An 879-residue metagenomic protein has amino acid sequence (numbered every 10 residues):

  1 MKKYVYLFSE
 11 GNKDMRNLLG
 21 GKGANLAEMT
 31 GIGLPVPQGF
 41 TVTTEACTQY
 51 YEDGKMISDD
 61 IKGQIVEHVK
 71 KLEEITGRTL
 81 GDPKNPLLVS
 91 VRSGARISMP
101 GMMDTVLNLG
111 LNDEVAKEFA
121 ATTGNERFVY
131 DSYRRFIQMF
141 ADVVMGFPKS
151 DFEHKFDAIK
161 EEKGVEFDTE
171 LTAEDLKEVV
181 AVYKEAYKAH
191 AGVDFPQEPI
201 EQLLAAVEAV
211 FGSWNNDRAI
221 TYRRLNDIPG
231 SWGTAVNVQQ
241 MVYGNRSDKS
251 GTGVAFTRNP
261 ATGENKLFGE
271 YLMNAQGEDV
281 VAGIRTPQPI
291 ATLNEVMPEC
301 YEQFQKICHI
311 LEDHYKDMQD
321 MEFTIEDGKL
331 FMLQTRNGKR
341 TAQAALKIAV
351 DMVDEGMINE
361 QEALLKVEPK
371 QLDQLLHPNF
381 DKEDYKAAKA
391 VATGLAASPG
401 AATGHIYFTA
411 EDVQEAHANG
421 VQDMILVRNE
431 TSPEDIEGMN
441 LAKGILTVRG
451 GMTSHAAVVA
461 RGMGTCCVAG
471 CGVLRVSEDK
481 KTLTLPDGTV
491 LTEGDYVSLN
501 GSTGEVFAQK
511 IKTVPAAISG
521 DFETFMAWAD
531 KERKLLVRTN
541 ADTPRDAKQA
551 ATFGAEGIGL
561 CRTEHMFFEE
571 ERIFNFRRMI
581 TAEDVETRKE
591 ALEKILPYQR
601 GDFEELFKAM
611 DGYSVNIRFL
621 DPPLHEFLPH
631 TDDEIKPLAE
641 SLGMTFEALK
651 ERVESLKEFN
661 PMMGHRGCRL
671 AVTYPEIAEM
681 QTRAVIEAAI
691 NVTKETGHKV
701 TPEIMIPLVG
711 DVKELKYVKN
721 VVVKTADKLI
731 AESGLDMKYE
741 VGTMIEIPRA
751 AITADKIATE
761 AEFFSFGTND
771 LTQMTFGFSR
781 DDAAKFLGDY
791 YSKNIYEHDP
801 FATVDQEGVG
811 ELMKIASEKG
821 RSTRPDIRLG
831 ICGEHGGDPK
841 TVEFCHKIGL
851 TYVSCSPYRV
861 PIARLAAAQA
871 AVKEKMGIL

Functional and structural regions predicted by a protein language model:
M1-A388, N419-I425, S432-E437, K443 (+10 more regions): Nucleotide/phosphate-binding sheet-loop regions of phosphoryl- and nucleotidyl-transfer enzymes
N12-M15, S398-L441, G808-P825: C-terminal accessory/binding modules appended to enzymatic or scaffolding proteins
F40, V448-G450, A469-G472, C561 (+2 more regions): Short beta->alpha connector loops at strand-helix junctions that form conserved, small/polar/Pro-enriched
V66-E67, R223-I228, E360, L364-H417 (+8 more regions): Long, charged amphipathic helices and adjacent flexible linkers at domain junctions
R92-S93, I518-D521, W528-L879: Conserved alpha/beta-domain cores
K329-F331, S432-N440, G444, M452-V459 (+8 more regions): Glycine-rich phosphate/ribose-binding loops and adjacent secondary-structure elements that form binding surfaces
Y496-S502, K728-L729: A glycine-rich helix N-cap at a beta->alpha junction
